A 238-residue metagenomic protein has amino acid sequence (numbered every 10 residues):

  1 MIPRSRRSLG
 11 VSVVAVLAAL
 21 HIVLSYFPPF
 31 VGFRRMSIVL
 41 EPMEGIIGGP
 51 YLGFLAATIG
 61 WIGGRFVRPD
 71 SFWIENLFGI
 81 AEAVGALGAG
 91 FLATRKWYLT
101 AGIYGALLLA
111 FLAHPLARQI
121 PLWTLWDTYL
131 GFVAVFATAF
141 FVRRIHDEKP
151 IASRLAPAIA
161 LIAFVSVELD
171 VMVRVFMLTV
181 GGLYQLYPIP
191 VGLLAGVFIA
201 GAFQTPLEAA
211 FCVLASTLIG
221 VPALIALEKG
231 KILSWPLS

Functional and structural regions predicted by a protein language model:
M1-S238: Loop-helix junctions at membrane interfaces
